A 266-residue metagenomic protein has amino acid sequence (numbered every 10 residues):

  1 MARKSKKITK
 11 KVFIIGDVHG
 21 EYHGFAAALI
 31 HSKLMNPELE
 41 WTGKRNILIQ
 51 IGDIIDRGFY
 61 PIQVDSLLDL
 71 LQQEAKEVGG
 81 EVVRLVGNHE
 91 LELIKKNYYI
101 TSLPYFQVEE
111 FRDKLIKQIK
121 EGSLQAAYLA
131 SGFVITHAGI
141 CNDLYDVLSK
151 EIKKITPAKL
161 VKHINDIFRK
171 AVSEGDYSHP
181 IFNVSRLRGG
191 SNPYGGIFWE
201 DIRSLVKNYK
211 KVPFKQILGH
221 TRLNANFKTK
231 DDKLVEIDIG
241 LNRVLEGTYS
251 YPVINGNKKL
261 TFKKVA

Functional and structural regions predicted by a protein language model:
M1-I30: Short glycine- and acidic-rich boundary segments immediately preceding or forming the N-terminal edge of structured
K6-F13, Y128-I135, D231-D232: Beta-strand-turn-beta hairpins that frame and shape the catalytic cleft of phosphate-ester-processing enzymes
K10, G79-E81, K120-L124, V212 (+1 more regions): A short helix-to-beta-strand connector/capping loop
I15-G16, L48-G52, V83-G87, I135-T136 (+2 more regions): Active-site neighborhood of phospho(di)ester-bond hydrolases with catalytic His/Asp-centered motifs
A27-Y105, E109-F111: Core catalytic region of metal-dependent phosphoesterases/phosphodiesterases, especially metallo-beta-lactamase-like
G58, L91-K95, T136, N142-D146 (+2 more regions): Short catalytic/ligand-binding loop motif for oxyanion handling, primarily in non-cytosolic enzymes, centered on
Y105, E110, Q125-N208: Active-site-proximal loop/helix segment associated with metal-binding centers of metalloenzymes
I202-G256, L260-T261: Conserved beta-sheet core of the metallophosphoesterase superfamily
